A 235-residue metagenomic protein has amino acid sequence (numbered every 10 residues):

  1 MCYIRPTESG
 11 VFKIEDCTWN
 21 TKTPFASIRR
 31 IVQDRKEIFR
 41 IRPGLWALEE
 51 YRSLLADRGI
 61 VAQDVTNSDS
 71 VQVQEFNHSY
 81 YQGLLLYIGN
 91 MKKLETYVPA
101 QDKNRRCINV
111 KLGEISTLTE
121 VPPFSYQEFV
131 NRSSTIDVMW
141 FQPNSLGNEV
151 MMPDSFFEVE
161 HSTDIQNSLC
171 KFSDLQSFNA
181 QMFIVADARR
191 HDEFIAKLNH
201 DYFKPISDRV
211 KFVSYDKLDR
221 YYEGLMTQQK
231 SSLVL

Functional and structural regions predicted by a protein language model:
M1-P6, G10-F12: Positively charged, polyanion-binding regions of nucleic-acid-associated proteins
E15, V32, L85-K93, L198-Y202: Hydrophobic, Leu/Ile/Phe/Ala-enriched alpha-helical segments that form helix-helix packing faces
T18-V65: Charged low-complexity interaction tracts in eukaryotic proteins
D57-R106, E128: Nuclease catalytic cores
V73-Q74, N90, V98-M151, E223-V234: Active-site metal-binding core of divalent-cation-utilizing nuclease and nuclease-like domains
I108, D192-A196, Y222: Short, charged, surface-exposed secondary-structure boundary motifs
S125-I136, N148-S214: Catalytic cores of nucleic-acid endonucleases
Y202-L235: Charged, structured surface patches that assemble and position nucleic-acid processing machinery
